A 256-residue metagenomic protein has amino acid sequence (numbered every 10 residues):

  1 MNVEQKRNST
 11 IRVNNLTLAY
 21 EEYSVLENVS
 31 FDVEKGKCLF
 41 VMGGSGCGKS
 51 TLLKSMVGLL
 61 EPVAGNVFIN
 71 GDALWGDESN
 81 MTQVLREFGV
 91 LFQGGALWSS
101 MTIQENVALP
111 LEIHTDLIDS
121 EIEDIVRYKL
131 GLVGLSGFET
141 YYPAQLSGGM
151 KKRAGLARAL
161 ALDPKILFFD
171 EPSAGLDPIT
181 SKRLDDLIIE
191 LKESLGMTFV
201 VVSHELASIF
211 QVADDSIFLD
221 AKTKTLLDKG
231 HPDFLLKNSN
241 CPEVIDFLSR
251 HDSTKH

Functional and structural regions predicted by a protein language model:
V57: Helix-to-loop junction immediately C-terminal to a conserved catalytic motif
G65-G76: Conserved ABC transporter NBD signature motif
L74-G89, L235-S239: ABC ATPase NBD coupling module
D119-G137: Conserved ABC ATPase "signature" region
Y142-L146, M150: Conserved ABC ATPase signature
A161-K165: A short, proline-enriched helix->beta-strand linker immediately N-terminal to the Walker B motif in ABC-type P-loop
L167-D170: Catalytic Walker B motif of ABC-type/P-loop ATPase nucleotide-binding domains
